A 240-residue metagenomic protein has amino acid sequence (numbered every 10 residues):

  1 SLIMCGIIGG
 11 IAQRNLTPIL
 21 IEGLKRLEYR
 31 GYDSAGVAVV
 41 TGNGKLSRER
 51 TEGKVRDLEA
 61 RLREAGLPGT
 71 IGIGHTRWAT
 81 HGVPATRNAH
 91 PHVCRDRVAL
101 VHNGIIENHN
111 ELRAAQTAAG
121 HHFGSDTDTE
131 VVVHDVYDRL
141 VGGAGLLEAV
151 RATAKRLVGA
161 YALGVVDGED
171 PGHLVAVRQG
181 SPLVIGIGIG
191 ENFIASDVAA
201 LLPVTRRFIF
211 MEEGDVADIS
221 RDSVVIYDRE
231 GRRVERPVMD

Functional and structural regions predicted by a protein language model:
S1-D240: Conserved short alpha-helical segments that host acidic/polar catalytic motifs at enzyme active sites
